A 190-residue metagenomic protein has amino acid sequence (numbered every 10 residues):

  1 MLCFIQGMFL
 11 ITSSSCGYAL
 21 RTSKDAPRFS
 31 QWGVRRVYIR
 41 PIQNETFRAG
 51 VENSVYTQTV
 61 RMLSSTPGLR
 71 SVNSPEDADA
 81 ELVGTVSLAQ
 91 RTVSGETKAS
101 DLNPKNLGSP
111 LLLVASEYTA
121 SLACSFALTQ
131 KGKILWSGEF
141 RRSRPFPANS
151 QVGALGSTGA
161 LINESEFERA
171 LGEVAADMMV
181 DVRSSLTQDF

Functional and structural regions predicted by a protein language model:
M1-S14: Sec-dependent bacterial lipoprotein signal peptides
S14-G68, N73-E76, A154, R183-F190: A structural "domain/chain start" motif
F47, V51, S116, E166 (+2 more regions): Conserved acidic
E52, Y56, V60, V86 (+4 more regions): Extracytoplasmic/secreted envelope proteins and their assembly/folding machinery, especially bacterial periplasmic
P67-R70, P75-E166: Surface-exposed short loop/turn segments
S157-F190: Compositionally biased, intrinsically disordered linkers/stalks adjacent to structured regions
